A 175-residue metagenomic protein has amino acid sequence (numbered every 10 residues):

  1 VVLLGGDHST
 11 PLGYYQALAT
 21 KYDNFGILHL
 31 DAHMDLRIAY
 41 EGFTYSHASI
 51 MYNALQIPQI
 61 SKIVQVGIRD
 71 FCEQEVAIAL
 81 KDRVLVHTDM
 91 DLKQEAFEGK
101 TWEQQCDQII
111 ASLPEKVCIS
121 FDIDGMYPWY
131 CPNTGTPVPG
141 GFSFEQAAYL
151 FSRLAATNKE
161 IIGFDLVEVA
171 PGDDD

Functional and structural regions predicted by a protein language model:
V1-D175: Conserved alpha-helical scaffold segments that buttress catalytic/binding sites
